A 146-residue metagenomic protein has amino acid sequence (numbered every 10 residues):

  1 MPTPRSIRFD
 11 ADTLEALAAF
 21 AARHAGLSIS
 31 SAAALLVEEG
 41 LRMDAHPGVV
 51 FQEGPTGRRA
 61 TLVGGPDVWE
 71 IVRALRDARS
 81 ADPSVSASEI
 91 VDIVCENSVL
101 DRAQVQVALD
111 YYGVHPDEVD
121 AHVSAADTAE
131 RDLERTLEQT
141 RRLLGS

Functional and structural regions predicted by a protein language model:
M1-F9: Short Lys/Arg-rich basic patches
A11-I29: Surface-exposed, Lys/Arg-rich phosphate-binding patches that contact polyanionic backbones
L27-V49, S98: Short, basic amphipathic alpha-helical segments that act as recognition/interaction helices in nucleic-acid-binding
S28-S30, S80-E96: Short, charged amphipathic recognition helices of the HTH superfamily and cognate SANT/SANTA-like modules
R42-D67: Short, positively charged interaction helices/loops
P47-Q52, E118-E130: Short Lys/Arg-enriched helix C-cap and helix-to-coil transition segments that create basic nucleic-acid-contact patches
G57-G65, S124-S146: Intrinsically disordered, low-complexity basic tails/linkers immediately adjacent to helix-turn-helix/homeobox/MYB/SANT
G65-A87: Short, amphipathic alpha-helical "recognition" segments used to contact nucleic acids or chromatin
